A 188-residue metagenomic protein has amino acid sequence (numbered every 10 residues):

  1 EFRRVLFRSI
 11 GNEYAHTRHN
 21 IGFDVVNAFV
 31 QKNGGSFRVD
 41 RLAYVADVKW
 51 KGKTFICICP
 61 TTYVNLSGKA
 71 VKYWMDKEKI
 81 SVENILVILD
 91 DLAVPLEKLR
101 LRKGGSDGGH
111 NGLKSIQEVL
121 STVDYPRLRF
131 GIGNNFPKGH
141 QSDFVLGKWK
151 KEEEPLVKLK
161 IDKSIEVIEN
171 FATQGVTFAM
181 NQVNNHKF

Functional and structural regions predicted by a protein language model:
R3-G104, K114-L128, N135-H140, G147 (+1 more regions): Nucleotide and nucleotide-moiety/phosphate-recognizing core
G109-G112: Hydrophobic alpha-helical segments within soluble ligand-binding/sensing domains
